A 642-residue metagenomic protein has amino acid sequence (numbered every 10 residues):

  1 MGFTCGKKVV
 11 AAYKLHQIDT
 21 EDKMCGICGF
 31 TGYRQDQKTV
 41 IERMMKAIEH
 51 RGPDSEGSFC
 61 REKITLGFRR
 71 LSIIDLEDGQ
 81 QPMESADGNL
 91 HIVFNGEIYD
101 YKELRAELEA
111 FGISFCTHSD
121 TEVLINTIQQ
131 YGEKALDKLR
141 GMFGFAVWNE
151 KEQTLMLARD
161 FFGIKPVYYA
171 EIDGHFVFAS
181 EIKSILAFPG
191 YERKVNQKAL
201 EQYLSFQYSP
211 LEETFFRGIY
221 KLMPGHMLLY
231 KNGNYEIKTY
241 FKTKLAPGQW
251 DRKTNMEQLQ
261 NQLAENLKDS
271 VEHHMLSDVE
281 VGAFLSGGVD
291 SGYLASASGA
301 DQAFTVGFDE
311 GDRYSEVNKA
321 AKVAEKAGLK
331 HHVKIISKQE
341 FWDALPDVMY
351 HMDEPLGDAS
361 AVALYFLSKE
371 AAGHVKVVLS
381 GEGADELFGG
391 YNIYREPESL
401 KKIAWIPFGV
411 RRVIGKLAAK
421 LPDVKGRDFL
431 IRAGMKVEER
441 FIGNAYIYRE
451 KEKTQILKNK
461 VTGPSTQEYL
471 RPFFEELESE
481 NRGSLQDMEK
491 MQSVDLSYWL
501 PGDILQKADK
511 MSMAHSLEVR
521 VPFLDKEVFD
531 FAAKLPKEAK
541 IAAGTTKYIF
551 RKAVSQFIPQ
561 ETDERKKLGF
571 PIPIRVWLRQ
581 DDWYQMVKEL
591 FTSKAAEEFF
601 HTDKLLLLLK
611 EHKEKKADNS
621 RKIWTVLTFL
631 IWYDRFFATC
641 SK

Functional and structural regions predicted by a protein language model:
Y13-D22: Intrinsic-disorder-associated, low-complexity terminal segments enriched in Asp/Asn/His/Tyr and depleted of Lys/Arg
D22-I27, G218-M223, N234, Q258 (+4 more regions): Adenosyl-5′-phosphate
D22-M352, L364, S368, S555-Q556 (+2 more regions): Cysteine-centered catalytic environments shared across enzyme families
P346-Y350, R395-E396, W577-R579: Short low-complexity, flexible loop/linker segments enriched in glycine and/or proline with clustered acidic
F366-K425, W499, I504, A508-V528: Active-site adenylate/phosphate-handling loop in enzymes that bind or generate adenylated species
